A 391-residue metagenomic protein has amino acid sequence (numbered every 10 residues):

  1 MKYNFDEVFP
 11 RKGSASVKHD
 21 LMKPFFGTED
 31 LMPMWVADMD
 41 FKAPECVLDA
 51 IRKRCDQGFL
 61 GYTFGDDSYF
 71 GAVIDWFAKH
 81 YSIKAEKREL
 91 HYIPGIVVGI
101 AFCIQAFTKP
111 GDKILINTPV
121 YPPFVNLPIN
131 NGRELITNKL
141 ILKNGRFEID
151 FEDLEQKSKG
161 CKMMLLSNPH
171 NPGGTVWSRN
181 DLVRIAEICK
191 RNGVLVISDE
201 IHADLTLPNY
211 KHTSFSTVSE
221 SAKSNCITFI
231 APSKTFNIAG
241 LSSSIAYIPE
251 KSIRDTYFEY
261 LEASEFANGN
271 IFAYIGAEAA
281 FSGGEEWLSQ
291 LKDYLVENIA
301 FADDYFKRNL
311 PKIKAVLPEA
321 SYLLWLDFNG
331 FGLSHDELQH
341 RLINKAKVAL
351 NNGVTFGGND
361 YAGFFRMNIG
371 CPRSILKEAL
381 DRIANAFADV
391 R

Functional and structural regions predicted by a protein language model:
K2-G95, F102, A280-F281, V390-R391: N-terminal small-domain helix-loop-helix segment of the aminotransferase-like
D49-A50, E220, S224-V296, D304 (+1 more regions): Conserved core segment of the aminotransferase class I/II
L60-E187, D204-L205, H212-T217, S221 (+1 more regions): Conserved core of the PLP fold type I
N131, R191-N192, A222, A346: Helix C-cap/helix->beta junction micro-motif
A222, R341-L350, F356-R391: PLP-dependent enzyme catalytic core of the Aspartate aminotransferase-like
E278, Y294-D303, A315-F328: Conserved glycine-rich beta-strand-loop-beta hairpin in the small C-terminal domain of fold type I
